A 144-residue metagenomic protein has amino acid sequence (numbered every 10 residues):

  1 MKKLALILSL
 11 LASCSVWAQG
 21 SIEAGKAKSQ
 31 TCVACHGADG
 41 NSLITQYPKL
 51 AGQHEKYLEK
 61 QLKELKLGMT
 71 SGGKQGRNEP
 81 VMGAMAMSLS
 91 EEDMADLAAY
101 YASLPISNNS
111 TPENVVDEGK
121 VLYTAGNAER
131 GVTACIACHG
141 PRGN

Functional and structural regions predicted by a protein language model:
L4-S13: Sec-dependent N-terminal signal peptides
S13-S29, L43-Q46, S103-A128: Electrostatic cytochrome c docking/interface patches
G20-T70: The feature marks the first
A24, Y57-K60, E64, V81-A84 (+2 more regions): Extracytoplasmic/secreted proteins, especially bacterial periplasmic and envelope-associated proteins
C32-A38, L97, V132-P141: The canonical Cys-X-X-Cys-His
A38, G68-M69, S103-S107, A125-G126 (+1 more regions): Generic structural signal for alpha-helix termini and adjacent loop/cap motifs
L43-A51, L65-T111: Axial heme c-ligation environment in periplasmic c-type cytochrome domains
E118-N144: A charged, solvent-exposed segment within the mature domains of Sec-exported extracytoplasmic proteins
